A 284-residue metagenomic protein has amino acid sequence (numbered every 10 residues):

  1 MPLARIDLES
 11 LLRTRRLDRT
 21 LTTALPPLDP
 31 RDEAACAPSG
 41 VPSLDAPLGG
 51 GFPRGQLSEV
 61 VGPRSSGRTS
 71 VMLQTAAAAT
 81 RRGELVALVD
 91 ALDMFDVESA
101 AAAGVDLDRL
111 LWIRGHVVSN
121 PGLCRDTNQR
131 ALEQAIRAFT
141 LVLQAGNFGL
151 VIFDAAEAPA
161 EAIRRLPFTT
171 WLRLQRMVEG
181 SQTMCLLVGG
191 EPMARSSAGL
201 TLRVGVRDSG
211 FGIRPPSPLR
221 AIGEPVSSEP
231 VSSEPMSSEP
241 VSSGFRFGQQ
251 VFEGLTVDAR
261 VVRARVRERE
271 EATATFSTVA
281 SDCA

Functional and structural regions predicted by a protein language model:
M1-L21, P215-S217, A221-S227, S237-A284: C-terminal regions of RecA-like/P-loop NTPase motor modules
M1-L88, V105, P121-C124, V262 (+1 more regions): Detector for small/aliphatic-rich hydrophobic stretches
Q74, R82-E161: Conserved inter-motif catalytic segment of the P-loop NTP-binding fold
G83-E84, L107-R109, F148, S181-M184 (+2 more regions): Short glycine-/polar-rich loops that comprise or flank the Walker A/P-loop and associated switch/sensor motifs
V97-S99, L187-V206: Glycine-rich, charge-decorated loop segments at or immediately adjacent to ligand/cofactor-binding or catalytic sites
Q144, T170-M193: Substrate-engagement module of ASCE P-loop NTPases
A158-I163, A194-S196: Short, solvent-exposed loop/turn segments at secondary-structure junctions
D208-P215: Arg/Gly-rich low-complexity intrinsically disordered repeat tracts
